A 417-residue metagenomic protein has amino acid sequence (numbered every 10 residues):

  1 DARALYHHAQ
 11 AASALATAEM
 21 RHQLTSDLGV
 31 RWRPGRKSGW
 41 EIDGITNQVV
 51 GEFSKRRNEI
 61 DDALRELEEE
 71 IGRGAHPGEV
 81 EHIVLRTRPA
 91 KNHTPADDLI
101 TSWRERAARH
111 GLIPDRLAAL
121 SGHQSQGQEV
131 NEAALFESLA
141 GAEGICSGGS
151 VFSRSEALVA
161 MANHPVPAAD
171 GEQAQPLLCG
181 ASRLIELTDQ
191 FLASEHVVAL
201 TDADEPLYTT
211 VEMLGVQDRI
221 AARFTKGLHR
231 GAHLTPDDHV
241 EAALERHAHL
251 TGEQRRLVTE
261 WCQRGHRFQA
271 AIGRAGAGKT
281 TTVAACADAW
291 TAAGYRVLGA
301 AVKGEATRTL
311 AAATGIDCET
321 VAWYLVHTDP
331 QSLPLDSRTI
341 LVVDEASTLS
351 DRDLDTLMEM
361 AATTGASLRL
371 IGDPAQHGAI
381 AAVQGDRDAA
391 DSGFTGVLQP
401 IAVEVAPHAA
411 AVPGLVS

Functional and structural regions predicted by a protein language model:
D1-S417: Conserved ATP-binding/catalytic motifs of P-loop helicase motor domains
